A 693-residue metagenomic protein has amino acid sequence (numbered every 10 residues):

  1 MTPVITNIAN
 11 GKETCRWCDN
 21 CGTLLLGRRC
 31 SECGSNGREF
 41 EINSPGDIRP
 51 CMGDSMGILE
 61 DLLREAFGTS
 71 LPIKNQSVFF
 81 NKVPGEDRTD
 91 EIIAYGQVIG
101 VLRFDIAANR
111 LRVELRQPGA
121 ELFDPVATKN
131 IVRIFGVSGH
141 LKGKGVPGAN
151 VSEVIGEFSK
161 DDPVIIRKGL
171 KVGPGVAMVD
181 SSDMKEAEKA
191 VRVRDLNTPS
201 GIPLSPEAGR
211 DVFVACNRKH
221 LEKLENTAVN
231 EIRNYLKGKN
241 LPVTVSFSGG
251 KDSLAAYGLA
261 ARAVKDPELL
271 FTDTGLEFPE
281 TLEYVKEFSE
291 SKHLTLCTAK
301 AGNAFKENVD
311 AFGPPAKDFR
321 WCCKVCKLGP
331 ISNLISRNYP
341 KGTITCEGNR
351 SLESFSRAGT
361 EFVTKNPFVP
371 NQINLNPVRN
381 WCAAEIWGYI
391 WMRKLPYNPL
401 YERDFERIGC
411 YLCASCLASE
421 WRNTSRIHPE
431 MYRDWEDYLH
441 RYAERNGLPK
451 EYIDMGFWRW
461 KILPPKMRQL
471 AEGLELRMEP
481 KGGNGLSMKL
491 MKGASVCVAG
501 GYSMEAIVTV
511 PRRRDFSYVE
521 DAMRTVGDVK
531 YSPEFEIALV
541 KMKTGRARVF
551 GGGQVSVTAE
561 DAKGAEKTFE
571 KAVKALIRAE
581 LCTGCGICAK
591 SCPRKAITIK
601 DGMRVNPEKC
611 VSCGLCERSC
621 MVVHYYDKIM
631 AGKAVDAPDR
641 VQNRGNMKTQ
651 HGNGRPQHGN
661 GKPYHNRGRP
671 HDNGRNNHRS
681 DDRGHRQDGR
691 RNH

Functional and structural regions predicted by a protein language model:
T2-I42, I131-G143, E153-G156, P163-V164 (+3 more regions): Nucleotide-activated chemistry modules centered on ATP-dependent adenylation/adenylyltransferase
P3-G22, R29-G37, N43-P50, M56 (+6 more regions): Beta-strand/loop-dominated core regions that host nucleotide or nucleotide-derived cofactor-binding catalytic loops
G11-T14, L25-L26, E406-G409, R578-C588 (+2 more regions): Short metal-coordination and nucleic-acid-contact micro-motifs, chiefly zinc-binding Cys/His arrays
C15-C21, C30-C33, C582, A589-C592 (+2 more regions): Short cysteine-rich clusters marking metal-coordination/redox-active sites
S35, I587-R604, L615-K633: Iron-sulfur cluster-binding cysteine motifs and their immediate structural context in ferredoxin-like electron-transfer
S44-L71, R468-G545: Short Lys/Arg-enriched alpha/beta "domain-start" segment
G500, R513-Y518, Y531-T598, P638-R640: Ferredoxin-type iron-sulfur electron-transfer modules and their immediate structural context
V641-H693: Intrinsically disordered, low-complexity RNA-associated tracts
